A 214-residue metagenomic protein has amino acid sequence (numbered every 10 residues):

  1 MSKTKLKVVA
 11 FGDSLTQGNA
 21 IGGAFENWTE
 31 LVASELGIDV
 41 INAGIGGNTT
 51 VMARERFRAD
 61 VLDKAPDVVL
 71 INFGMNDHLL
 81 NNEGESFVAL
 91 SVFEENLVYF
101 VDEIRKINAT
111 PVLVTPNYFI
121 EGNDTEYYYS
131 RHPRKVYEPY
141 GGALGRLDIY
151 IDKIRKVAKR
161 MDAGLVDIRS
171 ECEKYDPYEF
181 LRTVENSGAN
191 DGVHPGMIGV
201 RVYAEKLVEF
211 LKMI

Functional and structural regions predicted by a protein language model:
M1-G46, V51-M52, R56-A65, V69 (+1 more regions): Serine-esterase "nucleophile elbow" of acetyl-processing enzymes
S14, A43-N48, F73-G74, E83 (+2 more regions): Cell-envelope and extracellular/periplasmic
Q17, V51, H78-E83, G122-N123: A short acidic, helix-capping loop that chelates divalent metal ions and anchors anionic groups
L36, I107-N108, M161: Helix C-cap/helix->beta junction micro-motif
N48-R56, F87-N96: Glycine-rich anion/phosphate-binding loops
V69-G74, E94, V98-V101, R105 (+2 more regions): Conserved, well-ordered alpha-helix/loop/beta-strand core segments that scaffold catalytic motifs
H78-S91, Y137-A143: Surface-exposed cleft-lining segments at the edges of enzyme active sites
Y118-I214: Catalytic His-Asp segment of secreted/periplasmic serine-dependent ester chemistry enzymes
